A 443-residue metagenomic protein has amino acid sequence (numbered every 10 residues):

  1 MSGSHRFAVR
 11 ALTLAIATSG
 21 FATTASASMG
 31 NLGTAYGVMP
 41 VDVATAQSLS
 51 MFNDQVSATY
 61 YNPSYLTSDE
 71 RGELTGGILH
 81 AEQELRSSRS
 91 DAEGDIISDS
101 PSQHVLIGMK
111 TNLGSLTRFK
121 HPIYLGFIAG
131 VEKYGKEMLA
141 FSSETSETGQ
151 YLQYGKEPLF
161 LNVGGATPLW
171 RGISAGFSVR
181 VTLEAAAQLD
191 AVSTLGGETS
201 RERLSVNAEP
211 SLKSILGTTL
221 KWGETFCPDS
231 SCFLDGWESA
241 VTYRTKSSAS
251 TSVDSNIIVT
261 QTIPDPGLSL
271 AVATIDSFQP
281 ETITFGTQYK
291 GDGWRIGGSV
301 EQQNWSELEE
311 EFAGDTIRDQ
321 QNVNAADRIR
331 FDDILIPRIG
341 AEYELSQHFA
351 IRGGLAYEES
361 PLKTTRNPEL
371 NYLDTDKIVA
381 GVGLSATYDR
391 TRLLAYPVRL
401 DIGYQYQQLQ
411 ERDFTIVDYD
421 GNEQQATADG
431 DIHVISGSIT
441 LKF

Functional and structural regions predicted by a protein language model:
S2-A27: Gram-negative bacterial Sec-dependent N-terminal signal peptides
S4-R6, M51, G165: Hydrophobic alpha-helical segments and their boundary regions
L12, I16, L49, V56 (+2 more regions): Structured catalytic/translocation cores of nucleotide/phosphate-coupled proteins
A22-I123, A129, L373-D376: N-terminal, post-signal peptide beta-strand-biased segments of exported outer-membrane/organellar beta-barrel and other
S28-V43, I107-F443: Outer-membrane beta-barrel porins/channels
